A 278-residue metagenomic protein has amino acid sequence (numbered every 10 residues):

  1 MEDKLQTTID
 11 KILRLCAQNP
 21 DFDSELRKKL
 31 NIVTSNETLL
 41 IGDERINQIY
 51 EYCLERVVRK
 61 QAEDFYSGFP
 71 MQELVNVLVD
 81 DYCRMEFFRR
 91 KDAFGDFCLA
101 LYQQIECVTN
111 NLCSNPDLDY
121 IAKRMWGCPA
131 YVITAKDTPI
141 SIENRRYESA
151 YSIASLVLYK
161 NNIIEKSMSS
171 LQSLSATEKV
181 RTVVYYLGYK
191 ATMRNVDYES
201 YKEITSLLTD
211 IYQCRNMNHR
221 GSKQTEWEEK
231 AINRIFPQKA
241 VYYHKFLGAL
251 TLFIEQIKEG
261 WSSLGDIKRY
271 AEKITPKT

Functional and structural regions predicted by a protein language model:
E2-A17, D23, R27-T34, Y50 (+6 more regions): Residue-level detector of alpha-helical secondary structure
E2-L5, L15, N19, D23 (+9 more regions): Intrinsic-disorder-associated interaction segments
T8, L74-V77, D81, K179 (+2 more regions): Alpha-helical structural motif
D10-G95: Charged alpha-helical initiation segments
F22, F94, N110, S114 (+2 more regions): Intrinsically disordered or highly flexible coil/loop and linker segments, enriched in small and charged/polar residues
E37, Y82-R89, V108-L112, Y212-S222 (+1 more regions): A structural signal for well-ordered alpha-helices, especially hydrophobic packing surfaces of coiled-coils
Y66-Y185, Y270: Amphipathic alpha-helical interface elements
T182-T278: Charge-enriched, short contiguous segments at helix-coil
